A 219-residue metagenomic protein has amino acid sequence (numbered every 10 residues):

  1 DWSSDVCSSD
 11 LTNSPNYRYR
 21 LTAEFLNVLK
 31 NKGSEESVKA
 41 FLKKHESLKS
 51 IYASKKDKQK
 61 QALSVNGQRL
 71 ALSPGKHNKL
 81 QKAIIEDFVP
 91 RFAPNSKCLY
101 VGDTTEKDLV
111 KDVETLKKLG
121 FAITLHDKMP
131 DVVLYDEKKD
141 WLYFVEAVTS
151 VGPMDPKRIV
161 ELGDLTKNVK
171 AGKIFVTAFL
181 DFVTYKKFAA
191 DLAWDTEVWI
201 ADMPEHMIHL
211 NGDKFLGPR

Functional and structural regions predicted by a protein language model:
W2-S8: Short, small-residue-biased leader/transition segments that mark boundaries at the very start of proteins
D10-Q61: Short, amphipathic alpha-helical interaction segments positioned at domain boundaries
K58-A71: A short, surface-exposed helix-loop junction/capping segment
L72-L125: Acidic-basic catalytic patches of nuclease active cores, encompassing PD-(D/E)XK and other metal-cofactor nuclease
I84, F88, L99, D112 (+3 more regions): Conserved catalytic cores of phosphodiester-cleaving nucleases, focusing on short active-site segments
K97, W141-Y143, A171-T177, T196-V198: Hydrophobic beta-strand segments of well-ordered beta-sheets in folded domains
V148-L192: Accessory, usually C-terminal, subdomains that scaffold auxiliary metal cofactors
N168, F179-R219: Domain-level recognition of nuclease-like catalytic cores that cleave nucleotide substrates
